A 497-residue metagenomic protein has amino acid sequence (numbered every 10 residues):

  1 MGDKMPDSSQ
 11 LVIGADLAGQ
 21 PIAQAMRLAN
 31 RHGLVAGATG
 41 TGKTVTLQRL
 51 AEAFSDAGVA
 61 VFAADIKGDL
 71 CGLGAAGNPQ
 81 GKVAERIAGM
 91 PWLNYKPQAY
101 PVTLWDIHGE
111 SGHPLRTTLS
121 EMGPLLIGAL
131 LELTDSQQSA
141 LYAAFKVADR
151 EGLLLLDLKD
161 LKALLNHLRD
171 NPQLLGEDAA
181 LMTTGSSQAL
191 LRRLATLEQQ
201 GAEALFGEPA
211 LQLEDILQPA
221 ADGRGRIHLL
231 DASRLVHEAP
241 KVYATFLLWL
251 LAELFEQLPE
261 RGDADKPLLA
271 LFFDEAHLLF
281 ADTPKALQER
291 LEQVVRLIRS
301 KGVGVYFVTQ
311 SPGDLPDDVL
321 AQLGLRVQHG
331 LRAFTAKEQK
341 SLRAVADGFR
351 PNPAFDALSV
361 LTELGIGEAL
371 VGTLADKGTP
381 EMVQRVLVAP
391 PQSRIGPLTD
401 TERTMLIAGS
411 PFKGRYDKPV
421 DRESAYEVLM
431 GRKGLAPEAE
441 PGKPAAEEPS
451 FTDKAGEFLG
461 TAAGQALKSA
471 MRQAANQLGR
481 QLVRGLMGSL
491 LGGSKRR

Functional and structural regions predicted by a protein language model:
G2, R49-A51, G74-N94, Q293-T379: Conserved ATP-driven motor cores of ASCE-family P-loop NTPases powering translocation/secretion/packaging/pilus
K4-M5, Q10, A18, P114-S120 (+3 more regions): Conserved P-loop NTPase motor module
D16-M26, I216-Q218: Pre-Walker A adenine-sensing motif
Q20, L28-G33, R224-L230: Pre-Walker A (Motif I) flank of P-loop NTPase domains
A25, A36, Q48: Residues at the beta-strand->loop junction immediately N-terminal to the Walker
V35, T39, T283, P312: The conserved Walker
K43: Conserved lysine of the Walker
A51-V61, G68-Q293, E363-L364, A425: P-loop NTPase motor domains
